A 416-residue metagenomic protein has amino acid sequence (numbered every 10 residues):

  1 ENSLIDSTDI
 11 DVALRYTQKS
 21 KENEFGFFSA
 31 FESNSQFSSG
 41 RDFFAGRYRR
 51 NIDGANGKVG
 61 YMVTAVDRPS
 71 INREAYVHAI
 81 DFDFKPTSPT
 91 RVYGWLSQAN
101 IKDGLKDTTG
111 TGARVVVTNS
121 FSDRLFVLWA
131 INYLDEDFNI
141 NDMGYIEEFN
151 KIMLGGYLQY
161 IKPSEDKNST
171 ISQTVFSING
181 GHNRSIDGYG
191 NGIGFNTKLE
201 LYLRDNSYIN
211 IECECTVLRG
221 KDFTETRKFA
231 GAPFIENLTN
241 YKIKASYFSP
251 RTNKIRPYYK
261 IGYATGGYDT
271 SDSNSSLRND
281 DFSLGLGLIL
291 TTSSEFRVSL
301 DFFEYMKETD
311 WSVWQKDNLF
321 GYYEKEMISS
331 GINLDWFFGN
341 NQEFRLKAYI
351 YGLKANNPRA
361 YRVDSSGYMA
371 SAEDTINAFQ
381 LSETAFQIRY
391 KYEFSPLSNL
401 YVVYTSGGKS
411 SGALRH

Functional and structural regions predicted by a protein language model:
E1, Q18-S29, N56-G60, T174-N183 (+1 more regions): Transmembrane beta-strand segments of Gram-negative outer membrane beta-barrel proteins
E1-G46, R50-I52, P163-K167: Outer-membrane beta-barrel initiation region
N2-D6, S35, T64-P69, D103-G104 (+2 more regions): The substrate-binding groove and active-site-proximal loops of carbohydrate-active enzymes, especially glycoside
D9-D11, T17, A75, T87 (+2 more regions): Exposed, low-structure sequence patches enriched in small/polar residues
N34-R49, D53-A113, F121: Beta-propeller domains
